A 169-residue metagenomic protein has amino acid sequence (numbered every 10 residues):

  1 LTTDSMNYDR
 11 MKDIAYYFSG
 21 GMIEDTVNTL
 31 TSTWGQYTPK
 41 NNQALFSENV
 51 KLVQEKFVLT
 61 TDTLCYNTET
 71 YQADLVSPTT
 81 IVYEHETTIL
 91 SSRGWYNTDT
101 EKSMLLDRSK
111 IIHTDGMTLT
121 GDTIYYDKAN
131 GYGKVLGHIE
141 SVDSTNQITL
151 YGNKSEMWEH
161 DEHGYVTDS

Functional and structural regions predicted by a protein language model:
L1-S169: Structural signature for solvent-exposed beta-strand/loop edge elements and short helix-capping sites, enriched
